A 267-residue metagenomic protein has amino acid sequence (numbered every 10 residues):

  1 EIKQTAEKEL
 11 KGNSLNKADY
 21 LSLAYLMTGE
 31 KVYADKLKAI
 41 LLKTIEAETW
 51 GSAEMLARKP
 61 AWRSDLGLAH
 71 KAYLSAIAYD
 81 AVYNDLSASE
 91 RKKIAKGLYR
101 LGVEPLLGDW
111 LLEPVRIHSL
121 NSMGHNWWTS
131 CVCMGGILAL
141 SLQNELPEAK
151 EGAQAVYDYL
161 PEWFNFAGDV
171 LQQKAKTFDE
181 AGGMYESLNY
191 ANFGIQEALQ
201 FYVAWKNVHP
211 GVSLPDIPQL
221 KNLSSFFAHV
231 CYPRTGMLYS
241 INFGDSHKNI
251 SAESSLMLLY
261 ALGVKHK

Functional and structural regions predicted by a protein language model:
I2-Y232, G236: Aromatic-lined, polymer-binding surfaces characteristic of secreted/periplasmic polysaccharide-degrading enzymes
G211-K267: C-terminal, helix-dominated tail/subdomain
